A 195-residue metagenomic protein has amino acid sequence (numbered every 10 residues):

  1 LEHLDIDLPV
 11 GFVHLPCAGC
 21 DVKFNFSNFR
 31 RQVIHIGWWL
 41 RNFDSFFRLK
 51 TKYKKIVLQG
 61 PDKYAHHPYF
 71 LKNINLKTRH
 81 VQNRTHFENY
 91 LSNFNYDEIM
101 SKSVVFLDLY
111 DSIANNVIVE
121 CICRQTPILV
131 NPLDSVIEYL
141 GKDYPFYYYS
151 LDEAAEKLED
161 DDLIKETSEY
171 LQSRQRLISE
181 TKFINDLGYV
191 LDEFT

Functional and structural regions predicted by a protein language model:
L1-K23: Donor nucleotide-sugar binding/catalytic pocket of nucleotide-sugar-dependent glycosyltransferases
D21, S27-N93: Conserved catalytic-core segment of nucleotide-activated headgroup transferases in glycan assembly
Y90-S103, C121: Short alpha-helical donor nucleotide-sugar binding micro-motif in glycosyltransferases
D97, N115-C123, D134-I137: Short alpha-helical segment that forms part of, or immediately flanks, the ligand-binding pocket in carbohydrate-active
E98-I113, T126: Acidic donor-binding loop of glycosyltransferase active sites
D111, T126, V130-L140: Short glycine-rich donor-binding/catalytic loop of glycosyltransferases that coordinates the nucleotide-sugar
K142-D152, K157-D162: Conserved acidic donor-binding segment of nucleotide-sugar-dependent glycosyltransferases
D152, D162-T195: A charged, aromatic-enriched C-terminal amphipathic alpha-helix characteristic of glycosyltransferases across folds
